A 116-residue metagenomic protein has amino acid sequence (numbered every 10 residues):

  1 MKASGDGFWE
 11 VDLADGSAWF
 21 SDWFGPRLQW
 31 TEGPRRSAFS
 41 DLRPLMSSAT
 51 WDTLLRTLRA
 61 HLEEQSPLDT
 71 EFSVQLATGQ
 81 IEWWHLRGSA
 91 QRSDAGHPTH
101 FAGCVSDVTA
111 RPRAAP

Functional and structural regions predicted by a protein language model:
M1-L45, W83-S89, S93, H100-A102: PAS-family sensory domain signal
F8, D69-E71, R113: Short, acidic/polar N-cap/turn motifs at the starts of alpha helices
L13-A14, A77, D94, V108: Short, ordered coil/turn segments that flank beta-strands lining enzyme active or ligand-binding pockets
G33-R59, T70: PAS/Per-ARNT-Sim sensory domains
A49, T53, L62-H100: Per-ARNT-Sim (PAS) sensory domains and their PAS-associated C-terminal
S106-P116: PAS-associated C-terminal cap
